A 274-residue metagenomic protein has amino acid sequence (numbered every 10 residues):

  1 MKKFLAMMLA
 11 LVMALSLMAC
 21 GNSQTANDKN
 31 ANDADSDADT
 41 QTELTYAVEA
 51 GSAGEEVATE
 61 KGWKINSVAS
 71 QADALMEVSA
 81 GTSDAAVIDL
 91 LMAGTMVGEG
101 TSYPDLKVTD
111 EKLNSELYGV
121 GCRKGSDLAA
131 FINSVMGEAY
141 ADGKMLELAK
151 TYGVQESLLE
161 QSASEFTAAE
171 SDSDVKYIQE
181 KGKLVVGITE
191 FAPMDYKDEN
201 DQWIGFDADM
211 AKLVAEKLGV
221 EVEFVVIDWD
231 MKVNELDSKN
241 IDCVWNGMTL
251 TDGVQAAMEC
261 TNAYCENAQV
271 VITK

Functional and structural regions predicted by a protein language model:
M1-L9: Positively charged n-region of N-terminal signal peptides that target proteins for export
L15-A19: C-terminal motif of bacterial Sec signal peptides marking the signal peptidase cleavage site
G21-Q24: Bacterial signal peptide processing site
D28-D39, K61-S67, Q71, E77 (+4 more regions): Extracytoplasmic small-molecule ligand-binding "clamshell" domains of the periplasmic binding protein/Venus flytrap
D37-V108, G125-D127, T249, N262 (+2 more regions): Pocket-lining segment of extracytoplasmic ligand-binding domains
A38-T40, G94-N114, K212, E216 (+1 more regions): Acidic, polar ligand-binding/catalytic clefts
A53-G62, D105, M136-K176: Ligand-binding clefts/hinges and TM-proximal coupling segments of bilobed small-molecule sensing domains
S115-V135, V270-K274: A bilobed periplasmic-binding-protein/Venus flytrap-type ligand-binding module shared by bacterial periplasmic
